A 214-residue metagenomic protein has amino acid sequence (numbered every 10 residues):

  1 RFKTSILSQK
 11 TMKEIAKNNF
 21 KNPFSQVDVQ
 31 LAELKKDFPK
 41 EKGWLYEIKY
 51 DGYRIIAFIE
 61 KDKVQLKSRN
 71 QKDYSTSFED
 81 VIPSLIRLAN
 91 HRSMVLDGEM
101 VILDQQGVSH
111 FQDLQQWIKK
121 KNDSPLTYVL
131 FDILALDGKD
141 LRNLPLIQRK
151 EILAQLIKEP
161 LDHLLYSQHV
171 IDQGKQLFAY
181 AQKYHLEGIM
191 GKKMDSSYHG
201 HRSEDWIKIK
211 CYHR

Functional and structural regions predicted by a protein language model:
R1-R214: Catalytic cores of nucleic-acid ligases and guanylyltransferases
